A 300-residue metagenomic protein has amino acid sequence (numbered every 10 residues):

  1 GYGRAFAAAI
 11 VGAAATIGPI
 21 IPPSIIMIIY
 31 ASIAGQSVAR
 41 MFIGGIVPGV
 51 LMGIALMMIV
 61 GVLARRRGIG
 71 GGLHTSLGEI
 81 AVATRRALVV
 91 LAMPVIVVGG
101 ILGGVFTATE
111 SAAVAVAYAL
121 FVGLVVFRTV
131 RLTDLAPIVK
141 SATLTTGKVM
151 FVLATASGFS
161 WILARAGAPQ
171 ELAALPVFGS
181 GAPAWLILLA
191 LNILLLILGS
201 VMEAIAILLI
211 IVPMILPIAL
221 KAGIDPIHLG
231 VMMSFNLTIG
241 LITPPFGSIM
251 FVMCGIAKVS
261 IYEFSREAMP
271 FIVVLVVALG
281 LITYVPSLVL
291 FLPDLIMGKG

Functional and structural regions predicted by a protein language model:
G1-G300: Alpha-helical transmembrane segments of multi-pass membrane transport proteins
